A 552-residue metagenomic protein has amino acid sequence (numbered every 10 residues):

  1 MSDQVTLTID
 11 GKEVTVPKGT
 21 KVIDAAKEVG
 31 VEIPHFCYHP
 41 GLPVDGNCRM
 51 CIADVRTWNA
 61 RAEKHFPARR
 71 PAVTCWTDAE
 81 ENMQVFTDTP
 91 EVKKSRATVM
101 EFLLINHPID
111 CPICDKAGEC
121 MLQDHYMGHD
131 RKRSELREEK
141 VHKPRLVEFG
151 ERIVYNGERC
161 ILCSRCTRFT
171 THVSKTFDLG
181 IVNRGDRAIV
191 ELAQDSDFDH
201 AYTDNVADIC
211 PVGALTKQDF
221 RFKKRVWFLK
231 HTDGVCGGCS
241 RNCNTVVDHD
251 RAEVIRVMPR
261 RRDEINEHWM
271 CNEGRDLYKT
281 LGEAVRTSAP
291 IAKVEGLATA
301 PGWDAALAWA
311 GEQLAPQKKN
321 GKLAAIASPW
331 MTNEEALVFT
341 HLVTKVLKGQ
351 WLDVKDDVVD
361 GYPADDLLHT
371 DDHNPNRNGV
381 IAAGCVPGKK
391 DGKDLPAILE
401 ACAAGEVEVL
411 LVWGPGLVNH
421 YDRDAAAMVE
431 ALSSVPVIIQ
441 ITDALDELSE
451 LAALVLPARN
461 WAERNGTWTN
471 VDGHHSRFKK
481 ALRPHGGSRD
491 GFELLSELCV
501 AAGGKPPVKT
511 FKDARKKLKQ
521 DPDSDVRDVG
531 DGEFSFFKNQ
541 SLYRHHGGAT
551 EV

Functional and structural regions predicted by a protein language model:
M1-V5, K18, Y38-P40: Ubiquitin-like/PB1-type beta-grasp interaction modules and other compact soluble beta-rich domains
E13-T20: Short, contiguous acidic and Ser/Thr-rich linear segments
T20-D24, T332, D490: Short, structural beta-strand-to-alpha-helix junction motif
V22-V55: A basic, amphipathic helix-loop patch mediating RNA/tRNA/ribosome contacts
R49-G237, R241-T245, D250-E253: Fe-S ferredoxin-like electron-transfer domains and their immediately adjacent linker/connector regions across
N106-K140, L482-E533: N-terminal leader/propeptide and maturation segments of large enzyme subunits in energy/redox metabolism and hydrolases
P108, N156, C163, R168 (+8 more regions): Catalytic alpha/large subunits of respiratory electron-transfer oxidoreductases, centered on bis-MGD molybdoenzymes
